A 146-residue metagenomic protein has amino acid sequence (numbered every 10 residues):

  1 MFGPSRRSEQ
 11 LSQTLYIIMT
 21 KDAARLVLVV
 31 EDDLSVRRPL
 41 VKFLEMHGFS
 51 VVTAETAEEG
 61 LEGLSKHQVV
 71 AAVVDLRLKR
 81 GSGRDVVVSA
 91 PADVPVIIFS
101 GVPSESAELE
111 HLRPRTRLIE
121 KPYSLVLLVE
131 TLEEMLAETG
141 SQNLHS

Functional and structural regions predicted by a protein language model:
M1-L28, E58, S124-S146: Non-catalytic signal-transmission and effector/linker regions of two-component phosphorelay proteins
L28, T53-A71: Acidic, metal-coordinating helix/loop segments flanking the phosphotransfer/catalytic sites of two-component signaling
E31: Conserved acidic carboxylate
L34-V52: Two-component/phosphorelay signaling modules centered on CheY-like receiver
S65-H67, V88-P95, H111: Conserved phosphotransfer cores of two-component systems
V74-A90, P103: Conserved phosphotransfer microenvironments
F99-S100: Hydrophobic/aromatic residues positioned on beta-strands within the core alpha/beta folds
K121: A Lys-centered signature of the CheY-like receiver
